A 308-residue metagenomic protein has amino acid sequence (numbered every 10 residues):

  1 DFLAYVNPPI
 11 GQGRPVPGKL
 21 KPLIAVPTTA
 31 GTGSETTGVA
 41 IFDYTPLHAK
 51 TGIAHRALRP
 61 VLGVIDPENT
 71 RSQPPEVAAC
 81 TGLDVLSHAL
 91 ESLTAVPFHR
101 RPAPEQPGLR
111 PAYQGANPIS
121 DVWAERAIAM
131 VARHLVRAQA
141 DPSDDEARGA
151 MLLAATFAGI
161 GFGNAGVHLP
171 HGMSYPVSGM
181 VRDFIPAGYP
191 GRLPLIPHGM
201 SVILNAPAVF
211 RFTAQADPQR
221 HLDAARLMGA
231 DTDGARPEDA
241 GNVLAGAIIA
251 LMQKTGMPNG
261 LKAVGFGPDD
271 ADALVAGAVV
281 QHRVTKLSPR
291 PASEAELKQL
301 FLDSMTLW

Functional and structural regions predicted by a protein language model:
F2-A112, A216-Q219, D223, L227: A glycine/threonine-rich phosphate-anchoring loop and its flanking beta-alpha core in nucleotide/phosphate-binding
S87, E91, A132, V136 (+1 more regions): Amphipathic, well-packed alpha-helical segments that form the structural scaffold of globular domains
F98-N242, G246: Active-site segments that bind and position negatively charged phosphate/pyrophosphate groups
A225-W308: C-terminal charged capping/lid subdomain of soluble metabolic enzymes
